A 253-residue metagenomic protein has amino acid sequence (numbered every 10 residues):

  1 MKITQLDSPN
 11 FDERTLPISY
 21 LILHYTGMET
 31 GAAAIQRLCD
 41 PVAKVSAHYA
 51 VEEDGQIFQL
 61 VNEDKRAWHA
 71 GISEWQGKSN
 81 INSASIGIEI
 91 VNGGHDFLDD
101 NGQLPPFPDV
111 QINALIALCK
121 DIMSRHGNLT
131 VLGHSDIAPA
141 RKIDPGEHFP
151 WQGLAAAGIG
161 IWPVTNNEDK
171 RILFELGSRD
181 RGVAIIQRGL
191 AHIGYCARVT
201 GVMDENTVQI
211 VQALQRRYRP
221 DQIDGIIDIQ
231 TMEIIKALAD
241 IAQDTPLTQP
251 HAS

Functional and structural regions predicted by a protein language model:
M1-L129: Active-site-adjacent loop/helix surface patches within enzyme catalytic domains that shape the substrate-binding cleft
A50, E147-I172: Acidic, His- and aromatic-enriched active-site or binding-groove loops in soluble protein domains that engage sugars
H95-F97, P139-I143: Short, well-ordered, mixed-charge alpha-helical segments that flank or form enzyme active sites
L104-P108, R141-G153: Helical (often loop-to-helix) elements that flank the catalytic cores of nucleotide-handling enzymes
R125-R141: Acidic/histidine-rich, metal-coordinating catalytic segments
F174-P250: Short acidic, glycine/serine/threonine-rich helix-capping segments at coil-helix boundaries
